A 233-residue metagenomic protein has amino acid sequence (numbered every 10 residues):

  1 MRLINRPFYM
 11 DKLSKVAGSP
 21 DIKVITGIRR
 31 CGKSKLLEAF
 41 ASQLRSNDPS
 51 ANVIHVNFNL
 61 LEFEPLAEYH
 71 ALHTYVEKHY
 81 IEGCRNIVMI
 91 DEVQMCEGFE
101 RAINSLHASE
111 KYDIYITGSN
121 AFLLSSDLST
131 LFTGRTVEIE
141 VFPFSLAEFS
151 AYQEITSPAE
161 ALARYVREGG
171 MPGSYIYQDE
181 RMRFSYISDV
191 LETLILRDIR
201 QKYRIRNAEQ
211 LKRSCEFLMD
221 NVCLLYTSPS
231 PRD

Functional and structural regions predicted by a protein language model:
L3, F142, L146-S228, R232: Interdomain hinge/linker elements that couple catalytic modules in large macromolecular machines
N5-A17: Pre-Walker A adenine-sensing motif
I25: Hydrophobic anchor at the beta1->P-loop junction of P-loop NTPases
K33: Conserved lysine of the Walker
L36: Hydrophobic positions on the alpha1 helix immediately C-terminal to the Walker A/P-loop
V56-Y80: Short glycine-rich substrate-engagement loop in P-loop NTPases that contacts/grips substrate
D113-S119: Structural recognition of the conserved hydrophobic beta-strand(s) that form the central parallel beta-sheet of P-loop
L123-T136: Short regulatory helix/loop adjacent to the ATP-binding pocket of P-loop NTPases
